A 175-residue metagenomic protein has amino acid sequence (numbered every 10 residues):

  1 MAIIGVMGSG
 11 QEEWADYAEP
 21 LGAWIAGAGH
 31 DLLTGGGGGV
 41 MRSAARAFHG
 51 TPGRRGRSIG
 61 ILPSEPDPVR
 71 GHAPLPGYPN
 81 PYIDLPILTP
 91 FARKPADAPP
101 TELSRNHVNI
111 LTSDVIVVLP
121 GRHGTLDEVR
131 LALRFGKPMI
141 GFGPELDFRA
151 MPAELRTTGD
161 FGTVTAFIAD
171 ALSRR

Functional and structural regions predicted by a protein language model:
M1-W14, L21-A28: Generic N-terminal amphipathic, Lys/Arg-enriched alpha-helix
G5-V6, T34, G60, G141: Structural beta-sheet core signal
E19-A28, G38-L131, F135, G143-D147: Acidic/glycine-enriched connector segments
P86-P90, I140-F142, A153-F167, A171: Short acidic-hydrophobic, aromatic-tinged amphipathic segments that line or gate anion-handling sites
A150: Active-site-proximal acidic segments at structured loop/helix or strand boundaries that coordinate catalytic metals
S173-R175: C-terminal amphipathic helix plus adjacent low-complexity, charged tail appended to glycosyltransferase catalytic
